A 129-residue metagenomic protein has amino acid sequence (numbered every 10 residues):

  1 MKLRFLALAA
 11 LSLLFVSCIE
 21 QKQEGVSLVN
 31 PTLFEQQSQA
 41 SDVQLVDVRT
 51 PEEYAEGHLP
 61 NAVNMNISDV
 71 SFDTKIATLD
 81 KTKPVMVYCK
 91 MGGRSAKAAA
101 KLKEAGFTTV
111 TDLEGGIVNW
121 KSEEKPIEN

Functional and structural regions predicted by a protein language model:
K2-L8, C18-V43, E52-P84, G93-N129: Rhodanese-like catalytic fold shared by cysteine-dependent sulfurtransferases and DSP/PTP-type phosphatases
L13-V16: Hydrophobic alpha-helical segments of integral membrane proteins
L45-D47: Structural scaffold elements adjacent to functional motifs in cytosolic proteins
Y88: Short, surface-exposed ligand- or partner-binding patches at beta-edge/loop junctions that are enriched in aromatics
